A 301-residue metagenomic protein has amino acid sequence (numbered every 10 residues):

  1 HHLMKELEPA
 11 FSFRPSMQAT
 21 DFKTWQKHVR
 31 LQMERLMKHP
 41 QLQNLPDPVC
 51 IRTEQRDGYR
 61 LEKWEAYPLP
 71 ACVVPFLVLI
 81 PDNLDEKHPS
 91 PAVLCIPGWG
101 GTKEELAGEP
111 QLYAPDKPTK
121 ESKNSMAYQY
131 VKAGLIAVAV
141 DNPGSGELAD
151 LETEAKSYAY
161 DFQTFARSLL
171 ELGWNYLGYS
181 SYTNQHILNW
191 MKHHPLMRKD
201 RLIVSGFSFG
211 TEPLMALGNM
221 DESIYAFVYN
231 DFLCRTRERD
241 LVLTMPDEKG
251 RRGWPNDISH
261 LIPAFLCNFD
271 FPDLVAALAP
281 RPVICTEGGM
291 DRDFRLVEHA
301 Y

Functional and structural regions predicted by a protein language model:
H1-R60: N-terminal targeting or regulatory segments adjacent to alpha/beta-hydrolase or S9 domains
H39-H88, A92: N-terminal cap/lid segment of alpha/beta-hydrolase-fold proteins
H88-P89, C95-Y182, K192-H193, D240-L241: Cap/lid segment of the alpha/beta-hydrolase catalytic domain
L94, R201-I203, A226: Residue in the alpha/beta-hydrolase core beta-strand immediately N-terminal to the catalytic nucleophile
T164, S168-E171, Y225-V275, P280 (+2 more regions): Mobile cap/lid helix-loop segments that gate and shape the active-site cleft of serine hydrolases
L196-S208: Alpha/beta-hydrolase fold nucleophile elbow
G206-G218: Glycine-rich nucleophile elbow surrounding the catalytic serine of serine-hydrolase chemistry
N219-Y225: Conserved hydrolase catalytic core segment
